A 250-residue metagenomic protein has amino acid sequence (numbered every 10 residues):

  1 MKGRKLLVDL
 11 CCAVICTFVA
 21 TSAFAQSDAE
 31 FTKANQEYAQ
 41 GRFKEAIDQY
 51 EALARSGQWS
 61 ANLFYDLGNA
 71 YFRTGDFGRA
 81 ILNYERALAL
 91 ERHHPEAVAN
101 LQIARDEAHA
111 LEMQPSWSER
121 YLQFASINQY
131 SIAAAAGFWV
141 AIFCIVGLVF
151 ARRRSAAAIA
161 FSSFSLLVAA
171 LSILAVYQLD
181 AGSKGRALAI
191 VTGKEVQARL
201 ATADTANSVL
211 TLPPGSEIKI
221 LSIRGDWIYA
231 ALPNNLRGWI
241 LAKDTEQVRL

Functional and structural regions predicted by a protein language model:
A110-F150: Membrane-embedded alpha-helical segments of integral membrane proteins
F161-G193, L200-A203, N207, A231-L250: Boundary regions of SH3-family modules and the immediately adjacent low-complexity/disordered segments in eukaryotic
L210-A242: SH3/SH3-like beta-barrel superfamily modules
